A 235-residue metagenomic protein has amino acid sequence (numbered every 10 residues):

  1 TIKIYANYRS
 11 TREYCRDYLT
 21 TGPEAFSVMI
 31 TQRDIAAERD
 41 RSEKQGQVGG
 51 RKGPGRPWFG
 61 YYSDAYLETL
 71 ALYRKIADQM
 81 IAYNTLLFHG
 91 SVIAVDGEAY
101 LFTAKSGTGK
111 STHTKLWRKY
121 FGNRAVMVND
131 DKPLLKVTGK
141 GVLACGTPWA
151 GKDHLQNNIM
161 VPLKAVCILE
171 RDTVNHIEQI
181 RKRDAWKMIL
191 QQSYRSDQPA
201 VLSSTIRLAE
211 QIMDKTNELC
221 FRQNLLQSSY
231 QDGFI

Functional and structural regions predicted by a protein language model:
T1-S106, L116-V126, L134-I235: A noncatalytic interaction/capping subdomain that flanks phosphate/NTP-handling catalytic cores
K110: Conserved lysine of the Walker
H113: Hydrophobic positions on the alpha1 helix immediately C-terminal to the Walker A/P-loop
